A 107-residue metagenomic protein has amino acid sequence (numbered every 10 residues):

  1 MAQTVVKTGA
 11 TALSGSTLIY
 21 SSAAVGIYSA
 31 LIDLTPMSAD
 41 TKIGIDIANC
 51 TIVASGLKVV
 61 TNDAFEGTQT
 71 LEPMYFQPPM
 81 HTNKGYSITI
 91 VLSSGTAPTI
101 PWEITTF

Functional and structural regions predicted by a protein language model:
M1-A24, M37-T41, T68-P73, S93-T99: Surface-exposed ligand/attachment interfaces on beta-rich extracellular proteins
M1-V6, V53-N62: Surface-exposed loop/edge segments in extracytoplasmic proteins
V25-I32, Q77-P98: Noncatalytic modules at the cell exterior or secretory-pathway interfaces, chiefly beta-strand-rich lectin/adhesion
I32, N49, K58-V60, I90: Hydrophobic side chains in beta-strands
T35-M37, C50-I52, T68, N83 (+2 more regions): Generic structural motif
D40-A54: Short, surface-exposed beta-strand/strand-loop-strand elements in extracellular ectodomains
V60-Q77: An anionic, turn-rich surface loop/hairpin at beta-sheet edges that serves as a generic interaction/coordination patch
T99-F107: Low-complexity intrinsically disordered segments
